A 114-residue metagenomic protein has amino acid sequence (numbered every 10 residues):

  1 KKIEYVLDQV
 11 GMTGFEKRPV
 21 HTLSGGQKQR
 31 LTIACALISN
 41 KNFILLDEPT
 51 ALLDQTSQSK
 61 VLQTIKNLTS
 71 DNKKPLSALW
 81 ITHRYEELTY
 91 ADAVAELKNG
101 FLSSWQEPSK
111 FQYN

Functional and structural regions predicted by a protein language model:
K1-F15: Conserved ABC ATPase "signature" region
P19-L23: Conserved ABC ATPase signature
S24-R30: ABC ATPase nucleotide-binding domain "signature motif"
I33: Hydrophobic anchor residue at the start of the ABC signature
I44-E48: Catalytic Walker B motif of ABC-type/P-loop ATPase nucleotide-binding domains
Q55-S57: Helix N-cap at the start of a conserved alpha-helix in ABC-type nucleotide-binding domains
F101-N114: Conserved beta-strand-loop-alpha-helix hinge in the C-terminal portion of ABC ATPase nucleotide-binding domains
